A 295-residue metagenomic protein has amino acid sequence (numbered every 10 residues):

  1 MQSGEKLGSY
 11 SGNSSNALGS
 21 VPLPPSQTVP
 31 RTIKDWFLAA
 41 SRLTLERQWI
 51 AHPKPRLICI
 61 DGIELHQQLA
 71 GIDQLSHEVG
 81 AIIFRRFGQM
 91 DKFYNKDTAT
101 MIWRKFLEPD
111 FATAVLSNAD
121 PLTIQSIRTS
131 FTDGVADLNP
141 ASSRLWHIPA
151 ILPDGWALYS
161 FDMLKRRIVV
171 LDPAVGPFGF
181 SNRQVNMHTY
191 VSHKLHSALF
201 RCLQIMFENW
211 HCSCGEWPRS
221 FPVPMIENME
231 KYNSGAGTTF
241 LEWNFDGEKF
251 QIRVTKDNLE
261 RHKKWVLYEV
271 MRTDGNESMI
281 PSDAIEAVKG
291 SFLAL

Functional and structural regions predicted by a protein language model:
M1-E208, K231-N233, D274-L295: Cysteine protease catalytic domains with a Cys-His-Asp triad
Q204-S291: C-terminal folded domains that constitute the principal catalytic or ligand-binding module of multi-domain proteins
